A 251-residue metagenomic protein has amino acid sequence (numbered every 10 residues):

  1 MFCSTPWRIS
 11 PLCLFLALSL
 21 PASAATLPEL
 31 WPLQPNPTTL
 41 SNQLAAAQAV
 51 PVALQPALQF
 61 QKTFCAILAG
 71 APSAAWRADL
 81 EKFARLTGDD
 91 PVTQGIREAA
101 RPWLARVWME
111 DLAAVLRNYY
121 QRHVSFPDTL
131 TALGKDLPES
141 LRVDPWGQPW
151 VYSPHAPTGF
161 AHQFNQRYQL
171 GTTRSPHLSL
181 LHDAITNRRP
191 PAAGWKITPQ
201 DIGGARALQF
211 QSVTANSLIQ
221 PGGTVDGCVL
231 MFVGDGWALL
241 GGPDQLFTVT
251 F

Functional and structural regions predicted by a protein language model:
F2-P11: Bacterial N-terminal signal peptides that target proteins for export
S10-P21: Bacterial N-terminal signal peptides
A25-W31, P35, T63-I67, A100: Conserved small-residue packing positions in alpha-helical repeats and bundles
T26-P32, Q43-A45, A57: Acidic, polar-rich low-complexity tracts and alpha-helical solenoid repeat scaffolds
N36-V50, D79-K82: Amphipathic alpha-helices of TPR/Sel1-like and other helical repeat/solenoid scaffolds
P51, Q55-V213, D226-V233, W237-L239 (+1 more regions): Low-complexity, acidic interaction segments enriched in glycine
A215-G223: Short, charged beta-strand/loop "edge" motif centered at a coil->beta-strand transition that forms conserved
L218, L246-F251: A short macromolecule-binding patch
